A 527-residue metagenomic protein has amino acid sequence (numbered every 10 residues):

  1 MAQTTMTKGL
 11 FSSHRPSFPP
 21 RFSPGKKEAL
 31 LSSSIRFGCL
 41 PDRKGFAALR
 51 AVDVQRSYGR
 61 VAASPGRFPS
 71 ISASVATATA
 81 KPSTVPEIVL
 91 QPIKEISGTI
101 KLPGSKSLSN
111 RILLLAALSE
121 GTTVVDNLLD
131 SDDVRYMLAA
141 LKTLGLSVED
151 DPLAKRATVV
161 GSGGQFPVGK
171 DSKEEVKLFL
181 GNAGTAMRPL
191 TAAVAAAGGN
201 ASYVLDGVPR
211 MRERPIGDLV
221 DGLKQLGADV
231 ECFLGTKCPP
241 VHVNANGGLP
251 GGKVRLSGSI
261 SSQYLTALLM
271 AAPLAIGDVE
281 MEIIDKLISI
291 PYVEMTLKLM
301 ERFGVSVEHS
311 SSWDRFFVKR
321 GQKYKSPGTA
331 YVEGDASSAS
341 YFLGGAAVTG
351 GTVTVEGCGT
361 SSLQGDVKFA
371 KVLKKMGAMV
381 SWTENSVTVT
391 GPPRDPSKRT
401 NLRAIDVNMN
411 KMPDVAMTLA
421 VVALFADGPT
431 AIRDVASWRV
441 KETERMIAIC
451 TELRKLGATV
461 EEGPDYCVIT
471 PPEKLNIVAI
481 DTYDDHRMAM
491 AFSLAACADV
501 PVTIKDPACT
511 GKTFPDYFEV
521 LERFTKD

Functional and structural regions predicted by a protein language model:
A2-D527: Short, structured segments at the rim of ligand-binding sites
